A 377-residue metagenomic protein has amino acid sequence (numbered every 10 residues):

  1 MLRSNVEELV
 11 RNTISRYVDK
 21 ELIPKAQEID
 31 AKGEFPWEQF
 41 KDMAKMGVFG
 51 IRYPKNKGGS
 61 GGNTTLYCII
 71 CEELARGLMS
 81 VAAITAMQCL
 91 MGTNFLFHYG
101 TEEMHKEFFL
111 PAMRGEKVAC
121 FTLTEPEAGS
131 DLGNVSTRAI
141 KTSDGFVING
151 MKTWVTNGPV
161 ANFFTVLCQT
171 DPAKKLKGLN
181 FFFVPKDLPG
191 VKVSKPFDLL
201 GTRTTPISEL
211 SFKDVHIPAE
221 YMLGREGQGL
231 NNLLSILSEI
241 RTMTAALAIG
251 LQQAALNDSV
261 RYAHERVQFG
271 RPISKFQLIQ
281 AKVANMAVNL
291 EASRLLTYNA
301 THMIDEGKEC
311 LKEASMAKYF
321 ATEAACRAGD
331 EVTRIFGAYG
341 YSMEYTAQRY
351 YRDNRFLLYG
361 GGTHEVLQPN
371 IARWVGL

Functional and structural regions predicted by a protein language model:
M1-M87, Y99-M104, P111-E116, D131-L132 (+4 more regions): Alpha-helical interface subdomain recognition
G47, C71-A75, C168, V184-P189 (+1 more regions): Short Ser/Thr-interspersed hydrophobic loop/turn segments at strand-loop and sheet-helix junctions that line or gate
T85, A112, E127-S130, W154-N157 (+2 more regions): Short Gly/Pro-enriched turn/cap motifs at secondary-structure boundaries
H98-G100, I140, V166-T170, F183-P185 (+3 more regions): Short beta-strand-to-turn element immediately C-terminal to the catalytic PLP-Schiff-base lysine in fold type I
E107-F108, V135, M151-T153, S194-D198: Short beta-alpha junctions and helix-cap segments that line functional grooves
G115-L123, L167: A short, Trp-centered hydrophobic/proline-enriched beta-strand micro-motif
N134, D187-P218: Flexible, small-/acidic-enriched active-site or ligand-binding loops
N149-V193: A short core secondary-structure module
